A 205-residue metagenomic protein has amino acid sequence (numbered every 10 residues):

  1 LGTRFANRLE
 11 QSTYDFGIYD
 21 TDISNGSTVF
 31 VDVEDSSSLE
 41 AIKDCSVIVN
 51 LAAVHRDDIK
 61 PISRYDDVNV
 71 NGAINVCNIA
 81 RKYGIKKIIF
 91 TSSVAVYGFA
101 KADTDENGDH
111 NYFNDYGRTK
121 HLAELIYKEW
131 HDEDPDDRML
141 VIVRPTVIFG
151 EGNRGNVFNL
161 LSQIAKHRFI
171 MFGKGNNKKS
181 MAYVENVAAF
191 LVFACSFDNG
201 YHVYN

Functional and structural regions predicted by a protein language model:
L1-V47, L51: N-terminal Rossmann/SDR dinucleotide-binding element
V33-N71, N75, I79, V96-F99: NAD(P)H-binding glycine-rich loop region in Rossmannoid oxidoreductase-like domains and their noncatalytic homologs
R64-N75, H110, N114, R118-T119 (+1 more regions): Glycine-rich NAD(P)-binding loop of the Rossmann-fold in SDR/ketoreductase-type enzymes
N75-D115, E133-R138: Conserved Rossmann-fold NAD(P)-dependent oxidoreductase catalytic core, especially the SDR/UDP-sugar
L125-E151: Conserved beta-loop-beta element that borders a ligand/cofactor-binding pocket
N153-N159, G173-S196, H202: Substrate-positioning beta->alpha
